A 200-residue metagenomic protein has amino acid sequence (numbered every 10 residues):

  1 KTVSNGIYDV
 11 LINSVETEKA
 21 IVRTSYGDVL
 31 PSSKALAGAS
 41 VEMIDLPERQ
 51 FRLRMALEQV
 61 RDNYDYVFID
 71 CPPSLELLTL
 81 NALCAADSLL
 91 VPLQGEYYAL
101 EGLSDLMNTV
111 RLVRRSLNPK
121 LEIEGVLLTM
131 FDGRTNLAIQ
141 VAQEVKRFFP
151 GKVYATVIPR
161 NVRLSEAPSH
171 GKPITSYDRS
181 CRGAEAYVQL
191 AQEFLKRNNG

Functional and structural regions predicted by a protein language model:
K1-G200: P-loop NTP-binding core
